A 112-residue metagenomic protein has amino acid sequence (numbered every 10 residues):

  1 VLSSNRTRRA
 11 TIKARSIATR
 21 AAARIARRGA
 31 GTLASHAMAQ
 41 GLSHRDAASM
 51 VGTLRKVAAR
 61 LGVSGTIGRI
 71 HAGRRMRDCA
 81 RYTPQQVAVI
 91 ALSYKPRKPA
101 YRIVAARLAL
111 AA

Functional and structural regions predicted by a protein language model:
V1-A112: Positively charged, aromatic-accented nucleic-acid-binding surfaces
